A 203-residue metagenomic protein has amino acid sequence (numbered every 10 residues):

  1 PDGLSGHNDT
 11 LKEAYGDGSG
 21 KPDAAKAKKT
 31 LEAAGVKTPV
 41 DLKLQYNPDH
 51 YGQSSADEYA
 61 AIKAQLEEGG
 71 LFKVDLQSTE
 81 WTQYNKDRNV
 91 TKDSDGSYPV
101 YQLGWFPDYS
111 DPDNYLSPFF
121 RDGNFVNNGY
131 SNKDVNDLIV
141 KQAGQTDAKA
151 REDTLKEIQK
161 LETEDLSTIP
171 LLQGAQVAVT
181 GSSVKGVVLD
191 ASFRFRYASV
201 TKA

Functional and structural regions predicted by a protein language model:
P1-D9, S54-K63, V90-A203: Detector for C-terminal structural segments
P1-T30, H50-D57: Structural transition elements
T30-P107, Q176: Ligand/substrate-recognition segments at binding pockets and active sites
